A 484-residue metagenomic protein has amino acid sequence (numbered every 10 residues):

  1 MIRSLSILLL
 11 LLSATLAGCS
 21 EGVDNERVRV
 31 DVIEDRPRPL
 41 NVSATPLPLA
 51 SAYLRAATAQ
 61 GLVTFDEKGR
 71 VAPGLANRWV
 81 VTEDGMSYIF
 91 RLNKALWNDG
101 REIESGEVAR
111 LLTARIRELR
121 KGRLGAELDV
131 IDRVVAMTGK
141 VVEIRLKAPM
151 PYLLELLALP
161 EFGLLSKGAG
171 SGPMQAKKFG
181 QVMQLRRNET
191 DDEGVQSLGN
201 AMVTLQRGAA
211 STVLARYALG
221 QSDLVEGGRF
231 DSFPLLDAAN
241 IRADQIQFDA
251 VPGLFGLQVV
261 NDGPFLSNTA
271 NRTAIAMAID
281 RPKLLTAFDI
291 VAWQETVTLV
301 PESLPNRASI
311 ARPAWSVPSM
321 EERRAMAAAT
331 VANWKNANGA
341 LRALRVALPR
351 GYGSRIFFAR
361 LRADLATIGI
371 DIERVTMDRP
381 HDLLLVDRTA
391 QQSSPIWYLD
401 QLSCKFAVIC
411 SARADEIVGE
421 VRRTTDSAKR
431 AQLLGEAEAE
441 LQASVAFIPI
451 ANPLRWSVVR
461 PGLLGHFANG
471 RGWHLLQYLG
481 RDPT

Functional and structural regions predicted by a protein language model:
S20, E373-R374, W397-P461: Extracytoplasmic/peripheral linker and loop segments enriched in polar/acidic and small residues with frequent Thr/Pro
I33-E83, T113: N-terminal lobe/hinge region of extracytoplasmic solute-binding protein
R78-K121, R216, F265: Aromatic- and charge-enriched surface segment that lines or borders ligand/interaction sites
G139, A148-V203, A209-T212: Gly/Pro-rich hinge or "lid" segments in bacterial periplasmic/extracellular proteins
G180-M183, T204-D262, D387: Extracellular/periplasmic solute-recognition and catalytic clefts
D262, L266-N306, S319, F357 (+1 more regions): Periplasmic-binding protein-like
W293-W334, G351-R355: Structural transition elements
V459-T484: Long beta-strand-rich cores associated with HINT superfamily self-processing modules
